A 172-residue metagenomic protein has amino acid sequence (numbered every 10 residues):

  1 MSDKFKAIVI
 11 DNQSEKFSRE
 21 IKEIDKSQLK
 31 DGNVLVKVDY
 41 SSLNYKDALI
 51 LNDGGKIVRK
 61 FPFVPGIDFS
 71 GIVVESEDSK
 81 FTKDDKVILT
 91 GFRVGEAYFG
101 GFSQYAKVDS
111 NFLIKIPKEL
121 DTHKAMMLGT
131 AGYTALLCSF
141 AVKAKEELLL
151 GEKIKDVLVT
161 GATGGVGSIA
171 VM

Functional and structural regions predicted by a protein language model:
M1-V9, K16: Eukaryotic N-terminal low-complexity, Ser/Thr- and Lys/Arg-rich leader segments that predominantly function as
K16-D25, G54: Short glycine/threonine/proline-enriched tight-turn/helix- or strand-capping micro-motif at secondary-structure
S27-L43, G54-V94, G100: Glycine-rich beta-strand-centered segment in the early N-terminal region that forms part of a ligand/cofactor-binding
K46-N52: Cytochrome P450 core scaffold surrounding the K-helix E-X-X-R motif and the conserved "meander" helix-loop region
G95-S110: A structural motif shared across PLP-dependent enzymes of the aminotransferase-like
F112-T122, E152-K155: Glycine/charged-rich beta-loop-alpha catalytic/anionic-binding loops adjacent to active sites
H123-M127: C-terminal boundary of histidine-terminating zinc-finger modules
G129-M172: Mid-domain Rossmann-like dinucleotide-binding core that forms the NAD(H)/NADP(H) cofactor-binding site
